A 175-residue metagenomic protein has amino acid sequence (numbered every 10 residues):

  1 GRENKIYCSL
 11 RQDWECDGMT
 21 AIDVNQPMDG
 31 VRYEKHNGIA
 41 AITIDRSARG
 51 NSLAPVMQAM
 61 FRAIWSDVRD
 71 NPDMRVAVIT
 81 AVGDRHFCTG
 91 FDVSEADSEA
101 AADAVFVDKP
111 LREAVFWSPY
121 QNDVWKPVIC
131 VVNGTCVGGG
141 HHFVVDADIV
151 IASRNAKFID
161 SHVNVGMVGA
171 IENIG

Functional and structural regions predicted by a protein language model:
G1-G18: N-terminal amphipathic/basic-hydrophobic helices that include classical n-h-c signal peptides and signal-anchor
W14, G18-D84: Conserved CoA-thioester-binding segment of acyl-CoA-metabolizing enzymes
T20, S66-R69, V93-N133: An acidic, glycine-rich surface segment that forms the CoA-thioester-binding/catalytic face of crotonase-fold enzymes
D23-Q26, A59-M60, D108-A114, V168: Short gly/ser/thr-rich secondary-structure transition/capping motifs
I42, I79, D92, F143-V145: Hydrophobic/aromatic residues within transmembrane alpha-helices of multi-pass small-molecule transporters
D84-C88, V137: Short, active-site-adjacent cap segments at secondary-structure transitions
V115-W125, V131, V137-G175: CoA-thioester-processing core
